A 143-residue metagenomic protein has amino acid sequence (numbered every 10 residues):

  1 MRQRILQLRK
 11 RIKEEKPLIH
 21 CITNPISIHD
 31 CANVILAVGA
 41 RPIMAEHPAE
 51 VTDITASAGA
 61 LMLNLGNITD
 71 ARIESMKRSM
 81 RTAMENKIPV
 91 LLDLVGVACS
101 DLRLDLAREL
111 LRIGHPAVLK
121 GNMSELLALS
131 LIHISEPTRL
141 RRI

Functional and structural regions predicted by a protein language model:
M1-K77, T82-M84: Small-residue (G/A/S/T)-rich helix-start motifs and N-terminal tracts that mark the onset
C21, I43-A45, V90-L94, V118-N122: General beta-strand structural signal in soluble alpha/beta enzymes
G59-L63, A107-L111, S135: Short, hinge-like loop/turn segments at secondary-structure boundaries
A60, A117-V118: Short, Asp-centered acidic motifs that coordinate Mg2+ and/or phosphate in catalytic or ligand-binding sites
G66, V95-V97, S124: Active-site beta-loop-alpha junctions enriched in small/polar residues
R72-S75, M80-R112, V118: Glycine/small-residue-rich loop that forms an oxyanion/phosphate-binding "nest" at active or ligand-binding sites
M123-L131: Mobile beta-alpha loop/short-helix "lid" or hinge segments that flank ligand
I132-I143: Single conserved hydrophobic/aromatic residue that forms the stacking wall/gate of nucleotide- or nucleobase-binding
